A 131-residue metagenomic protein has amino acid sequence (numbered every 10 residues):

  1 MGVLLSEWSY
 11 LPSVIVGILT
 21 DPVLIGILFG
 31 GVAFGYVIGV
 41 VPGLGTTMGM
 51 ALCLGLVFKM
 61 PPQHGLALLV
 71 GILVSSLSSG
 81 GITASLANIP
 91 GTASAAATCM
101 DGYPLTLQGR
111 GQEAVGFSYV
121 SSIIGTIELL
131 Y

Functional and structural regions predicted by a protein language model:
M1-Q63: Helix-loop-helix hairpins and the membrane-proximal interhelical loops of multi-pass alpha-helical transport proteins
V3, E7-Y10, F29, S94 (+2 more regions): Juxtamembrane loop-helix boundary motifs flanking transmembrane segments in multi-pass membrane proteins
V16-V23, L66-I72, L105-L107: Short, functional N-terminal and low-complexity linear motifs
I27, G31, G35, G39 (+5 more regions): Alpha-helical transmembrane segments in multi-pass membrane proteins
G35, G39, T47-G49, A84 (+4 more regions): Short, electropositive, low-hydrophobicity segments enriched in small/polar residues
T46-L56, L69, L73, A84-P104: Re-entrant/interfacial helical elements at transmembrane boundaries that shape and gate the permeation pathway
Q63-A67, P104-S121: Membrane-interface alpha-helices at helix entry/exit sites of multi-pass transporters
S78, P90, Y103-T106, S122 (+1 more regions): Generic hydrophobic/packing signal
